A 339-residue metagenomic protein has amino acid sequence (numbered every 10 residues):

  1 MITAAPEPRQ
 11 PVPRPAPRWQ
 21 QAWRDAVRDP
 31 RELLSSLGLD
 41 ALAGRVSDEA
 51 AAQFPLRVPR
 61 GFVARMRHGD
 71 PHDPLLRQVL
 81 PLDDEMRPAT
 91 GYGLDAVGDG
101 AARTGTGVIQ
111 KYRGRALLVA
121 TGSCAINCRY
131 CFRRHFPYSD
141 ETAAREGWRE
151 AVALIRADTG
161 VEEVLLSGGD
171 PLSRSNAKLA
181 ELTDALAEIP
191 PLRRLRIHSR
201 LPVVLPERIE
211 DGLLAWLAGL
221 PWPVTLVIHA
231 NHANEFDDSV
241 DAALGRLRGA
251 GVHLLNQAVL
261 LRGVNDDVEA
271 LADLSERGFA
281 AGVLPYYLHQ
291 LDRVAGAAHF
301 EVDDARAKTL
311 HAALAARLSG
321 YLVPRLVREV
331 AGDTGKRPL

Functional and structural regions predicted by a protein language model:
M1-Q110: Flexible, acidic/Gly-rich N-terminal and inter-domain linker regions that tether and position cofactor-handling modules
F62, C128, Y286: Conserved, mostly hydrophobic/aromatic
R103-G107, A116-V119, R149-R156: Short, charged beta->alpha transition segments
Q110-R145, I197: Canonical Radical SAM [4Fe-4S] cluster-binding loop centered on the CxxxCxxC motif and its immediate flanking residues
L118, V164-L166: Hydrophobic positions in the central parallel beta-sheet of the AAA+
R149-E163, L172-L318: Conserved AdoMet/S-adenosylmethionine-binding subsite of the radical SAM
K308-L339: C-terminal accessory regions of radical SAM enzymes
